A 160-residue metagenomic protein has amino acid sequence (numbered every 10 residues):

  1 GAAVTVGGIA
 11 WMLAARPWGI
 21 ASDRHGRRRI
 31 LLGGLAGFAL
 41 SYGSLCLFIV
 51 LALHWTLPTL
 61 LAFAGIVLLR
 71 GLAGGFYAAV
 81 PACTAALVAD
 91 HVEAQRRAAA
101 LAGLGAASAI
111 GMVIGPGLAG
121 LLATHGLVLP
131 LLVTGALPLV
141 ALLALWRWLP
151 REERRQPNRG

Functional and structural regions predicted by a protein language model:
A2-W18: Central cavity-lining transmembrane alpha-helices of secondary-active solute carriers, predominantly the Major
R24-A36: Cytoplasmic membrane-interface "Motif A"-like loop-to-helix N-cap segments of 12-TM Major Facilitator Superfamily
A36-T59: C-terminal ends and interior cores of transmembrane alpha-helices in multi-pass membrane transporters/permeases
T56-A79: Hydrophobic core of transmembrane alpha-helices in multi-pass small-molecule transporters, especially MFS/SLC-type
A79-V92: Intracellular juxtamembrane helix-capping segments at the cytosolic ends of symmetry-related transmembrane helices
G111-A123: Small-residue (Gly/Pro/Ala) motifs that create kinks and tight helix-helix packing interfaces
P130-W146: Symmetry-related core transmembrane helices of the 12-TM Major Facilitator Superfamily/SLC fold
L145-P157: Helix-loop junctions on the cytosolic side of multi-pass membrane transporters, especially the intracellular loop
